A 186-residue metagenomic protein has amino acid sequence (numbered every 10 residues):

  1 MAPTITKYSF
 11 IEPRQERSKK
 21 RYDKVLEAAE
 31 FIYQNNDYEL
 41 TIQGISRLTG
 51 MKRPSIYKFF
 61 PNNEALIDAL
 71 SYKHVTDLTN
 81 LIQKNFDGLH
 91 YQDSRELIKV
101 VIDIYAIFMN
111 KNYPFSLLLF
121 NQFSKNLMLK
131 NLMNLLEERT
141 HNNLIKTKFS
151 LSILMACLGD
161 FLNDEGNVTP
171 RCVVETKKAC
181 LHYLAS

Functional and structural regions predicted by a protein language model:
M1-N36, G44-L48: Basic, helix-initiating cap at the start of DNA-binding domains
E12, E39-T41, N63, N142-K146: Short glycine/proline-centered loop/turn elements that form peptide/ligand docking sites
K24, I32-A65, A69: Helix-turn-helix
A65-D77, S116-L119: Alpha-helical DNA-contacting segments of helix-turn-helix folds
A69, Q83-N110: Hydrophobic alpha-helical connector segments
D103-K130, A156-N163: Amphipathic alpha-helical segments used for helix-helix packing
F120-K148, K178: Amphipathic alpha-helical packing segments from all-alpha helical-bundle domains
H141-D164, R171-Y183: Hydrophobic alpha-helical segments that form the core of small-molecule binding pockets and/or dimer interfaces
